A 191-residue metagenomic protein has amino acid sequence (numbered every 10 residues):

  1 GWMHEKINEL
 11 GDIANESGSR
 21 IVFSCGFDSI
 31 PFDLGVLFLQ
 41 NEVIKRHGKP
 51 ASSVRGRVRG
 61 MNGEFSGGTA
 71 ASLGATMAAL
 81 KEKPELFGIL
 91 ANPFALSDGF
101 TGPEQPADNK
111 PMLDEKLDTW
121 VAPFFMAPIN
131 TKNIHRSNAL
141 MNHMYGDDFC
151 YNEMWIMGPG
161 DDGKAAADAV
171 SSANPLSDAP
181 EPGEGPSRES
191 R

Functional and structural regions predicted by a protein language model:
G1-S19: Rossmann-fold NAD(P)-binding glycine/threonine-rich loop
N15-G18, S29-I30, N41-R191: C-terminal catalytic/substrate-binding lobe primarily of soluble NAD(P)-dependent oxidoreductases
F23-S29: Active-site nucleophile and cofactor-binding loops and adjacent substrate-binding regions of central metabolic enzymes
